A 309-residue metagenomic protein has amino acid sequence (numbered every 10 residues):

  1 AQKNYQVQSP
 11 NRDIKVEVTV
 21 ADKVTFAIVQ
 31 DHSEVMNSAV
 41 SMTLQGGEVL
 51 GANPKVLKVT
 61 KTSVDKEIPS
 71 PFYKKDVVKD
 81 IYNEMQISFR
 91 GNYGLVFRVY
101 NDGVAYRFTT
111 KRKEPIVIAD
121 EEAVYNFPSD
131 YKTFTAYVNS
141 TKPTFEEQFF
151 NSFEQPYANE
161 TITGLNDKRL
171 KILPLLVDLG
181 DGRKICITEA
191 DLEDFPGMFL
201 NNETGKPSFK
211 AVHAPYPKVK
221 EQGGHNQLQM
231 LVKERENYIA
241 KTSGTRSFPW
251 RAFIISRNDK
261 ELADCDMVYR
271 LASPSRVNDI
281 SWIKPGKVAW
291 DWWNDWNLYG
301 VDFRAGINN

Functional and structural regions predicted by a protein language model:
N4-V268: N-terminal accessory beta-strand-rich subdomains and adjacent acidic, glycine-rich linkers that precede catalytic cores
P10, V20, Y106-F108, K287-W293 (+1 more regions): Generic detector of bulky aromatic hydrophobic side chains
I239-N308: An acidic-aromatic substrate-binding cleft motif
